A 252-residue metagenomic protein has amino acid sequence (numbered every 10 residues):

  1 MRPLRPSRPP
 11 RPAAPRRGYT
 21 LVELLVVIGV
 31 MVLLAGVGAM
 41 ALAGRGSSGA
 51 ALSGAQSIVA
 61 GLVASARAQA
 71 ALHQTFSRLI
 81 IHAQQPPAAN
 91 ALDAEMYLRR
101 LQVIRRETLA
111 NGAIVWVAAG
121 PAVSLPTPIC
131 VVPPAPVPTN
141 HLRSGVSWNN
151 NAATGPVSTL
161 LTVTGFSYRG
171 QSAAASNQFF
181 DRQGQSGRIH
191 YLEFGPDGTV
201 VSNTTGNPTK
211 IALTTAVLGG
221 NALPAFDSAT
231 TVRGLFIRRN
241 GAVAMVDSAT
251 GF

Functional and structural regions predicted by a protein language model:
R2-S7, R16-A68, L72, F76 (+1 more regions): N-terminal helix-rich module
P10-R11: A short, basic/flexible loop-to-alpha-helix module at the beginning of a structural domain
